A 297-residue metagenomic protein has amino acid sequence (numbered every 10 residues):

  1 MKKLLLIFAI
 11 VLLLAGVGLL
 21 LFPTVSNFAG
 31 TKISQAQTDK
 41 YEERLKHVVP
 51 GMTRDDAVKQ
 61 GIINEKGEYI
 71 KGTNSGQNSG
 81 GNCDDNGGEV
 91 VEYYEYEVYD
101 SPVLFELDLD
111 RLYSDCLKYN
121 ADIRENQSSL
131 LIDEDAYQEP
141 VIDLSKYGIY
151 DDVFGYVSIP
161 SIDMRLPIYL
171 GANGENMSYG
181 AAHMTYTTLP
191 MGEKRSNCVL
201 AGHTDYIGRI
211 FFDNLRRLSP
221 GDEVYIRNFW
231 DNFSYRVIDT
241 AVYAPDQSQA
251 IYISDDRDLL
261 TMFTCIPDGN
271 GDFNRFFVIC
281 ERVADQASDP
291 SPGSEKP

Functional and structural regions predicted by a protein language model:
M1-L4: Positively charged n-region of N-terminal signal peptides that target proteins for export
L6-P297: Solvent-exposed, non-transmembrane regions of membrane-associated and secreted proteins
